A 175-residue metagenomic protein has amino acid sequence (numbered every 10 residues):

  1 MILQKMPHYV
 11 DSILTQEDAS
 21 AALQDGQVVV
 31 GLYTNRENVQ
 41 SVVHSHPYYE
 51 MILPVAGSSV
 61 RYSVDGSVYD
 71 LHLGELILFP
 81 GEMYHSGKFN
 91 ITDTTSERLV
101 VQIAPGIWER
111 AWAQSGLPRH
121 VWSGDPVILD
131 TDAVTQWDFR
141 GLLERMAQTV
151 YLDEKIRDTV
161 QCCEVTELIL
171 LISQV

Functional and structural regions predicted by a protein language model:
M1-G26: A short, N-terminal "cap"/entry segment at the start of jelly-roll beta-barrel domains of the cupin/DSBH fold
P7, D11, E109, R140-A147: Generic detector of well-ordered alpha-helical segments enriched in charged/polar residues, highlighting helical
L14, S123-V134: A ubiquitous short alpha-helical element
E17, L99, A111, T131-D132: Surface-exposed loop/turn and secondary-structure junction residues enriched for glycine/proline
S20-A22, L32, Q148: Intrinsic disorder/low-complexity segments
Q24-W122, D153-E154, D158: N-terminal regulatory/effector-sensing and dimerization cores that precede helix-turn-helix DNA-binding domains
D130-V175: An amphipathic alpha-helical interaction segment
